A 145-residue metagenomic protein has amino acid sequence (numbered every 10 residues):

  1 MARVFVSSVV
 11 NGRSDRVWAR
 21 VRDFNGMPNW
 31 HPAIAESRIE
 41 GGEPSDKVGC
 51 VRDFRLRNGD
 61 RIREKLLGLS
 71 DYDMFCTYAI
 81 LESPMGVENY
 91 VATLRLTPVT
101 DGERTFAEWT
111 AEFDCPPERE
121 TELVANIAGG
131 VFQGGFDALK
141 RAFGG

Functional and structural regions predicted by a protein language model:
M1-P44: Hydrophobic ligand-binding cavity/cleft-lining segments
M1-R3, D73-F75, G102-R104: A generic structural signal for beta-strand entry/edge sites
V6-S8, I62-G68, V91-P98: Hydrophobic/aromatic beta-strand elements that line small-molecule binding cavities or substrate pockets in beta-rich
V10-G12, L56, C115: Short beta-strand-to-loop capping motifs
R13, G59, D71-Y72, V99-G102: Short strand-connecting beta-turns/loops that link adjacent beta-strands
N29, R38-G86, G134, A138-G145: Glycine-rich portal/gate segments that line the openings of hydrophobic small-molecule binding cavities
I80-G134: Beta-strand/loop substructures that line and gate deep hydrophobic ligand-binding cavities in soluble
